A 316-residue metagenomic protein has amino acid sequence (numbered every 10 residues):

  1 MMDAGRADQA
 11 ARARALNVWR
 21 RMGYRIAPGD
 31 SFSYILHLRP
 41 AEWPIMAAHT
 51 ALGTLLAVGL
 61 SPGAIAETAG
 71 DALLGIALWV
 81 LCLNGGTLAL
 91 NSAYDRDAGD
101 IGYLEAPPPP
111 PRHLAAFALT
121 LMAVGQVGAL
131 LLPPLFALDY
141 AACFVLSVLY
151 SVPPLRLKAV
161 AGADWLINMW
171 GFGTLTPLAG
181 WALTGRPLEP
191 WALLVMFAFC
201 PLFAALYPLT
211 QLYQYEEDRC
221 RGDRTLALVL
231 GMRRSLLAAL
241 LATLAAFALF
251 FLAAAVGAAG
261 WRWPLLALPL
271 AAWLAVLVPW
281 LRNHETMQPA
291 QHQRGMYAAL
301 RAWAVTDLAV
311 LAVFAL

Functional and structural regions predicted by a protein language model:
M2-I35: Short, Lys/Arg-rich, polar N-terminal cytosolic tail immediately upstream of the first transmembrane signal-anchor
R20, P28, F32, A129 (+1 more regions): Extended hydrophobic alpha-helices typical of membrane-associated regions
I35-L36, E105-P187, W191: Intramembrane alpha-helical segments
A47-G53, W165-W181, A227-S235, Q293-V310: Small-residue-rich segments of transmembrane alpha-helices in multi-pass membrane proteins, especially helix faces
A47-L90, A137-V148, L188-L209: Membrane-embedded alpha-helical segments that form the functional core of polytopic membrane enzymes, especially those
W79-E105, A205-A227: Acidic (Asp/Glu-rich) catalytic motifs at the cytosolic membrane interface
L88-D97, I101, L146-A161, Y207 (+2 more regions): C-terminal ends of transmembrane helices
S92, R96-A141, R224-A258: Multi-pass membrane catalytic core of lipid/isoprenoid biosynthesis enzymes
